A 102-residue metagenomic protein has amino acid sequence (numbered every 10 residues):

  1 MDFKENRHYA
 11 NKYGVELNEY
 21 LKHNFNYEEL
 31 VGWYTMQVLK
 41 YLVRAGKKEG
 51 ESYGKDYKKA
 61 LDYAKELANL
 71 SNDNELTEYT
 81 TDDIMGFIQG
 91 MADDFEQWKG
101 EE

Functional and structural regions predicted by a protein language model:
M1-E102: Intrinsically disordered, low-complexity regulatory regions that flank transcription factor DNA-binding cores
